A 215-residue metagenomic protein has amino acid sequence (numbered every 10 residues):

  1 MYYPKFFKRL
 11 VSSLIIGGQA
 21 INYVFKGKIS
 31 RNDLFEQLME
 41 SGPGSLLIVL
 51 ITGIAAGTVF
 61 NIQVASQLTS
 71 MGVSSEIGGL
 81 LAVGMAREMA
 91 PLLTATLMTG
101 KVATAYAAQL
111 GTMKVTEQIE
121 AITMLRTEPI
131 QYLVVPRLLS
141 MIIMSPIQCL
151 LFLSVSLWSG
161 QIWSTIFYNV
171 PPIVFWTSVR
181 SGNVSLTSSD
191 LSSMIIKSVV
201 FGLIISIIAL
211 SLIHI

Functional and structural regions predicted by a protein language model:
Y2-L34: Short, membrane-interfacial amphipathic segments enriched in basic
S41-L93, L97: Active-site cofactor/substrate anionic-group-binding motifs, chiefly glycine- and Lys/Arg-rich phosphate-binding loops
G42, L46, L50, M89 (+3 more regions): Selective transmembrane-helix segments that form parts of the transport pathway or gating/packing helices in multipass
L110-V135: Short cytoplasmic-facing helical segments at TM-TM junctions of multi-pass membrane proteins
V134-S178, K197: Hydrophobic alpha-helical segments embedded in or immediately adjacent to the lipid bilayer of multipass inner-membrane
W176-S211: Hydrophobic alpha-helical transmembrane segments of polytopic membrane proteins
H214-I215: Conserved small/polar residues in nucleotide/adenosyl-binding loops
